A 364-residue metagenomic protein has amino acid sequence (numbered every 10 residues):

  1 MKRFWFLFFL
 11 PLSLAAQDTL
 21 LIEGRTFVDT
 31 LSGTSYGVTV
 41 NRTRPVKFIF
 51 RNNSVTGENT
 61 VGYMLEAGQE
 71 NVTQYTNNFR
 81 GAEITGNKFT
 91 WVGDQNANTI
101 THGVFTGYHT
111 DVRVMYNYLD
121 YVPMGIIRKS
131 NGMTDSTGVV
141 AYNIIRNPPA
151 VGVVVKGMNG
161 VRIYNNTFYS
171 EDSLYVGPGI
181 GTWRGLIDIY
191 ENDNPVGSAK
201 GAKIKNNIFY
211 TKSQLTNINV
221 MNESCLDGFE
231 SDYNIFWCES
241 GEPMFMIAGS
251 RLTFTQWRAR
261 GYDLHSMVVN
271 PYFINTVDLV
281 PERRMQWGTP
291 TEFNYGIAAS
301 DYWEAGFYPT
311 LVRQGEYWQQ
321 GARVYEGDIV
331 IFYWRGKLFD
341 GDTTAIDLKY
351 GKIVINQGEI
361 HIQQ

Functional and structural regions predicted by a protein language model:
M1-R3: Positively charged n-region of N-terminal signal peptides that target proteins for export
F6-A16: Hydrophobic h-region of N-terminal signal peptides that target proteins for export in Gram-negative bacteria
Q17-T30, R44-N59, E70-Q95, H102-F105 (+6 more regions): Right-handed parallel beta-helix
R25, Y262, F332-D347, G351-Q364: Extracellular beta-strand-rich, repetitive "passenger/adhesive" scaffolds that bind or process carbohydrates
G33-T39, V61-M64, Q95-N96, T101-G103 (+6 more regions): Structural detector of coil-to-beta-strand junctions
V38-V40, Q69-Q74, I189-P195: Short, recurring structural edge motifs at helix starts
K212-Q214, F236-P243, I297-S300: Acidic glycine-/aspartate-rich tracts in secreted/extracellular proteins
Q256-F332: C-terminal accessory segments
